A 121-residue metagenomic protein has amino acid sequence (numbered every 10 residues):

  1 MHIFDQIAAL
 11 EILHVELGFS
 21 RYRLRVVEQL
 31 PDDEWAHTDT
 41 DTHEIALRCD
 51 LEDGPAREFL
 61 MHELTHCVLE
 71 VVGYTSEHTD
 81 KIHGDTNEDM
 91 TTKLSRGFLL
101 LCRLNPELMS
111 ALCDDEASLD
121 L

Functional and structural regions predicted by a protein language model:
M1-P55, V71-L121: Metalloprotease/metallohydrolase-associated module, dominated by Zn2+-dependent proteases
E58-E70: Active-site recognition of the HExxH zinc-binding catalytic motif
